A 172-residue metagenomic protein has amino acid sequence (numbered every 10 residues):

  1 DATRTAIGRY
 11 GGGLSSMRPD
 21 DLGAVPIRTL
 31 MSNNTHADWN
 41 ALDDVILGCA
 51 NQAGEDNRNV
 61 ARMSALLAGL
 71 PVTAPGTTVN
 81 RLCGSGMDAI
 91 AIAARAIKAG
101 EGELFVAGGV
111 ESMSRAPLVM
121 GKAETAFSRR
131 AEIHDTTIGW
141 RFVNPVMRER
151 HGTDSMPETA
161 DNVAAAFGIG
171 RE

Functional and structural regions predicted by a protein language model:
A2, Y10-D20, A24-W39, G54-R58 (+1 more regions): Acyl-thioester C-C bond-transforming condensing/cleaving domain
N40-G48: Short glycine-rich phosphate-binding loop at a beta-alpha junction
L47-E55: A glycine-/small-polar-enriched, mobile loop at the entrance of the PLP active site in fold-type I
